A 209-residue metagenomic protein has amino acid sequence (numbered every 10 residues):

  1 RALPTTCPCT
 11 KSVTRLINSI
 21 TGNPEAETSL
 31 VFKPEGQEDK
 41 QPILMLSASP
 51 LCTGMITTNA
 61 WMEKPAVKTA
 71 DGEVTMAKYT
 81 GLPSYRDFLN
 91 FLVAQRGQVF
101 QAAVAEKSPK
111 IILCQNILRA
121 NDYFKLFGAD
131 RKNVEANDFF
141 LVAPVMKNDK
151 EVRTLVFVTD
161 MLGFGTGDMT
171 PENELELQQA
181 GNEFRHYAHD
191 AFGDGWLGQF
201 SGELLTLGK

Functional and structural regions predicted by a protein language model:
R1-I111, I117-N121, L162: A polyanion-binding, active-site-adjacent surface
A60-Q101, L118-K209: C-terminal capping/extension of enzyme domains
